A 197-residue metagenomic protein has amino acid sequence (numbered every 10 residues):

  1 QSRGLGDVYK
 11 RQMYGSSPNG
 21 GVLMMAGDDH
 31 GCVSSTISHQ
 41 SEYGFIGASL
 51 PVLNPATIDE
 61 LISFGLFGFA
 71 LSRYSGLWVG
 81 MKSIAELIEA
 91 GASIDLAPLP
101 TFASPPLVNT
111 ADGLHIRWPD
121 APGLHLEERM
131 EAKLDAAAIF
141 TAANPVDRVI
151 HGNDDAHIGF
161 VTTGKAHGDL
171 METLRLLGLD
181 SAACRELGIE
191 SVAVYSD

Functional and structural regions predicted by a protein language model:
Q1-Y9: Single conserved hydrophobic/aromatic residue that forms the stacking wall/gate of nucleotide- or nucleobase-binding
R3, G47-A48, N54-P55: Aromatic/His-enriched, Gly/Pro-containing loop or helix-boundary segments that lie immediately adjacent to catalytic
R3, M25-C32, I58-D59, A85-I88: Acidic, glycine-rich active-site loops and adjacent beta-strand->loop/helix elements that engage anionic groups
Q12, E42, S49, I62-F69: Short, well-ordered alpha-helical packing segments
M13-P18, H30-G47: Flexible glycine/proline-rich, aromatic-decorated loop/lid segments
S17-M25, A111: A glycine-rich helix N-cap at a beta->alpha junction
P18-G21, A48-L50, G76: Short glycine-/polar-rich loops that comprise or flank the Walker A/P-loop and associated switch/sensor motifs
P55-D197: Flexible, low-complexity linker and terminal segments
